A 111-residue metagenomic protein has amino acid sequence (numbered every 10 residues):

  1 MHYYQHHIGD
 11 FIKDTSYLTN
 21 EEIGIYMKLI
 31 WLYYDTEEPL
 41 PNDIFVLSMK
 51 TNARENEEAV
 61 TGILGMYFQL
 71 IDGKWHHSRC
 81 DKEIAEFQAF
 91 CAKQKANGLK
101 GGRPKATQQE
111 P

Functional and structural regions predicted by a protein language model:
M1-R103: Detector for short helical micro-motifs
Q108-Q109: Low-complexity, intrinsically disordered or signal/transmembrane-proximal segments
